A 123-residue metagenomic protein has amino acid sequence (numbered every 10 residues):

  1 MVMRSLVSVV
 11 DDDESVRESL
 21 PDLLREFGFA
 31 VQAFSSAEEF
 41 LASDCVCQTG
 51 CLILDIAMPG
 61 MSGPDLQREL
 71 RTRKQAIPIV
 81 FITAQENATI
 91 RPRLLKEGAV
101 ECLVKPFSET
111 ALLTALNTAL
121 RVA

Functional and structural regions predicted by a protein language model:
E14-Q32, E97: Two-component/phosphorelay signaling modules centered on CheY-like receiver
A33-C51: Acidic, metal-coordinating helix/loop segments flanking the phosphotransfer/catalytic sites of two-component signaling
S35-S36, S62-L66: Acidic catalytic/metal-coordinating carboxylates
D44-C47, E69-I77, E97: Conserved phosphotransfer cores of two-component systems
M58: Receiver (REC) domain active-site loop signature in two-component systems and cognate sites in sensor histidine kinases
D65, E86-E101: Alpha4 helix (beta4-alpha4-beta5 surface) of REC/receiver domains from two-component response regulators
T89, F107-N117: C-terminal output helix
